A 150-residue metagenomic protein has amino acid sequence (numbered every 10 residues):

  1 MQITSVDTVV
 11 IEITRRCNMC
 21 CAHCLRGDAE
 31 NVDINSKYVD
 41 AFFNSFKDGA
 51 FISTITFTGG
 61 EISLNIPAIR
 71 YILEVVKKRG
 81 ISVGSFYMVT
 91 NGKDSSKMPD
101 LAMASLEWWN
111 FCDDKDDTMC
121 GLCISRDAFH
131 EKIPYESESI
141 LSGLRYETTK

Functional and structural regions predicted by a protein language model:
M1-M88, S95-D100, W108: Conserved alpha-helical substructure of the radical SAM core
L64-K150: Conserved AdoMet/S-adenosylmethionine-binding subsite of the radical SAM
